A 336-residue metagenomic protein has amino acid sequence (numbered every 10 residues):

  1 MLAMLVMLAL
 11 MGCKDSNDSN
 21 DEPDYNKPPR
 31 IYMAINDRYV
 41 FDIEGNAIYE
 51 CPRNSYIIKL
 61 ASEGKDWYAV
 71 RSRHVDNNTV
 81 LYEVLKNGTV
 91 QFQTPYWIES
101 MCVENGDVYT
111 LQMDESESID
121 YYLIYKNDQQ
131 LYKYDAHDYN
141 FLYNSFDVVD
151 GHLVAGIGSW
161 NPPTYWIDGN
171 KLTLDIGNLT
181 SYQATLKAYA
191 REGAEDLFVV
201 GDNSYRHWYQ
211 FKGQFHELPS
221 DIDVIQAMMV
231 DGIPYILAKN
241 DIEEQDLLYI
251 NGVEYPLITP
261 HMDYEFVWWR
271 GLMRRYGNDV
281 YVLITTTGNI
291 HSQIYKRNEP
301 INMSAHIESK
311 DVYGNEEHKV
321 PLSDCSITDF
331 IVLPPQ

Functional and structural regions predicted by a protein language model:
L5-I31: Bacterial Sec-dependent N-terminal signal peptides
P28-N36, P52-K59: Beta-strand-rich domains and repeat architectures in extracellular enzymes and scaffolds, especially beta-propellers
P29-I35, D66-R73, D107-M113, H152-G158 (+4 more regions): Short beta-strand elements that form the blades of beta-propeller/WD-repeat-like and other beta-sheet-rich scaffold
D37-V40, D76-E83, E117-L123, W160-T164 (+3 more regions): Structural motif
N46-C51, G88-T94, Q129-A136, N170-N178 (+4 more regions): A short beta-strand motif characteristic of beta-propeller blades
N54-G64, P95-N105, Y139-V149, S181-R191 (+3 more regions): Repeated scaffold domains used in trafficking and secretory/extracellular systems, primarily beta-propellers
